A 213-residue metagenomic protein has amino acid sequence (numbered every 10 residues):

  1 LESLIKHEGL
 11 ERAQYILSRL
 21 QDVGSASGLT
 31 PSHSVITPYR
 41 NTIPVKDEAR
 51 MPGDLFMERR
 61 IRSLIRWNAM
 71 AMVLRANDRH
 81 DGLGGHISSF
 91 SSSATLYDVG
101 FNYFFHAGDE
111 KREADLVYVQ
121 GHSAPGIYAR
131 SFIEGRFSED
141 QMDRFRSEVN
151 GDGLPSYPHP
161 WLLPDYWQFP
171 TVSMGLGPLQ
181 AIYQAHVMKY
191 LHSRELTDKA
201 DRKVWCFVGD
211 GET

Functional and structural regions predicted by a protein language model:
L1-G24, T30: Amphipathic alpha-helical packing elements
L1-I5, T42-E58, Y128-S131: Charged, low-complexity surface segments at secondary-structure and domain boundaries
Y15-L20, S34-R40, G82-A94: Short secondary-structure junction/hinge motifs that connect adjacent elements
R19-D47, Q120: Terminal amphipathic helices with adjacent charged low-complexity linkers/tails
G53, M57-I65, A69-R79, H86-T213: Cofactor-binding active-site loop characterized by glycine-rich and histidine/acidic residues
